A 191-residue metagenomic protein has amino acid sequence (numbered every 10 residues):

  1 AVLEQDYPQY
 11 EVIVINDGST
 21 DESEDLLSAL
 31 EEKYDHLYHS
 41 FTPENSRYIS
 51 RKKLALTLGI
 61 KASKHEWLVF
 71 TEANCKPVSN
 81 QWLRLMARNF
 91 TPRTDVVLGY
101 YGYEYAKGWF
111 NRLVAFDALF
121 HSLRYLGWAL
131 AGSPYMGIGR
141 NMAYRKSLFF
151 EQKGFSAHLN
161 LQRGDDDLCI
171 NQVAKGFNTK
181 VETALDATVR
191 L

Functional and structural regions predicted by a protein language model:
V2-S46: Acidic donor-binding segment of Leloir-type glycosyltransferases
L3, E24, S28-E31, A87 (+2 more regions): Class I S-adenosyl-L-methionine
G18-T20, R47, N74-V78, E104 (+4 more regions): A short, conserved beta-strand element in the Rossmann-like catalytic core that flanks the donor/metal-binding loop
S23, S79-L83: Acidic donor-diphosphate engagement hotspot in glycosyltransferases and nucleotidyltransferases that stabilizes
A29-K61, H65, L85-Q152, S156: Long helical/loop segments within the catalytic core of UDP-sugar-dependent glycosyltransferases, especially the large
H65-K76: Short beta-strand-to-loop acidic/aromatic patch adjacent to the donor-nucleotide binding site
S147, D167-V189: Catalytic donor-sugar/metal-binding loop of nucleotide-sugar-dependent glycosyltransferases
